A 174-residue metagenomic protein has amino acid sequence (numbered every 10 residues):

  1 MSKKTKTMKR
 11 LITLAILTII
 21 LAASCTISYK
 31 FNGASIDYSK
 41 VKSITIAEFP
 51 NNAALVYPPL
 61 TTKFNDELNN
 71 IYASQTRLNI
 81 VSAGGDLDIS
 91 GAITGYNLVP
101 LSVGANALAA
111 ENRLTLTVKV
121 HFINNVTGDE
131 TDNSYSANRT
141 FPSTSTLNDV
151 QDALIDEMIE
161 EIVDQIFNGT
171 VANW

Functional and structural regions predicted by a protein language model:
M1-C25: Sec-dependent bacterial lipoprotein signal peptides
S2, A23-D66, N70, R77 (+2 more regions): A structural "domain/chain start" motif
N32, N70, S74-N79, A83-E130 (+2 more regions): Surface-exposed short loop/turn segments
V41-P50, L87-Y96, S136: Glycine- and acidic-rich phosphate- and metal-coordinating loops
F64, A153-A172: Short, well-ordered alpha-helical segments
